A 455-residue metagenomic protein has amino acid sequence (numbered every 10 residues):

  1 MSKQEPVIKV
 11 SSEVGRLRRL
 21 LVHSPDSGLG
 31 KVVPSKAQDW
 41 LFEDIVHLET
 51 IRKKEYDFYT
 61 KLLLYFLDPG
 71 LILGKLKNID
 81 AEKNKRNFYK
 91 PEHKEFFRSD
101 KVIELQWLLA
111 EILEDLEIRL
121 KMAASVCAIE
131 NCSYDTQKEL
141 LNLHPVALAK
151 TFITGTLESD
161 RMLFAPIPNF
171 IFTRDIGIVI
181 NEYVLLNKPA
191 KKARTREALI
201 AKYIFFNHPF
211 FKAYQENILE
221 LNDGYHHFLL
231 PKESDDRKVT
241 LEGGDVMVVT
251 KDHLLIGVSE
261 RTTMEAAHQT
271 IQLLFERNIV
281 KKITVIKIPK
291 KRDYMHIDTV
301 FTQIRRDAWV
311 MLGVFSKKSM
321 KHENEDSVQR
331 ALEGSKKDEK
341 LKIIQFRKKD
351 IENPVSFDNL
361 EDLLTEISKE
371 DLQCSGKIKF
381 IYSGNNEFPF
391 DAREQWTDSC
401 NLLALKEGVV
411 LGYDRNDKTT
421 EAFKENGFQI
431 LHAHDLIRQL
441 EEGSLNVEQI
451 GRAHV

Functional and structural regions predicted by a protein language model:
S2-R452: The feature marks the mature, well-folded catalytic cores of soluble enzymes
